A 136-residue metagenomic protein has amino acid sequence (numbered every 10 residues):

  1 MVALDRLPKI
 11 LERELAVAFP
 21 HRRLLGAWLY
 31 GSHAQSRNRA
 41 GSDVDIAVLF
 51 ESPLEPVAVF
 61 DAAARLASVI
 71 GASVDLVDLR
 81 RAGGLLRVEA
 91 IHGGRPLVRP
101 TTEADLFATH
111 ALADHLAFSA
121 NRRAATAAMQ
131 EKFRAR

Functional and structural regions predicted by a protein language model:
M1-G26, A34-A40, E51-R136: Catalytic core of pol beta-like nucleotidyltransferases
D45-V48: Short beta-strand->loop micro-motif that forms the acidic, two-metal-ion catalytic signature in nucleotide-processing
